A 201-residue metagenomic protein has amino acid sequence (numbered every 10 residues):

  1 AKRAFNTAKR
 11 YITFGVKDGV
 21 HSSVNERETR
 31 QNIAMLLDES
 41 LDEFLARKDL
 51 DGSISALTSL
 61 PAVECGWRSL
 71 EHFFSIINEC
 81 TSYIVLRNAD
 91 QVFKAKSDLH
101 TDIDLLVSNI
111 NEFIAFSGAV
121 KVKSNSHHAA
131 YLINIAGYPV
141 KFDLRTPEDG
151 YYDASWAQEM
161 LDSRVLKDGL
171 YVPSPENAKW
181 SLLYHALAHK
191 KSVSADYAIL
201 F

Functional and structural regions predicted by a protein language model:
A1-L60: Non-catalytic terminal and connector segments of soluble metabolic enzymes
K2, N111-G118: Short, conserved charged micro-motifs
L41-V85: Helical scaffold of the NTase/Pol beta-like nucleotidyltransferase catalytic core
R68, R87-D90, I103, S117-A136: Catalytic domains that recognize anionic headgroups
R68-F113: Active-site nucleotide-donor binding segment shared across nucleotidyl transfer reactions
K121-M160: Conserved catalytic core of two-metal-ion nucleotidyltransferases
V140, G150-S181, H185, A195: Core nucleotide-handling region used for phosphoryl-transfer chemistry
A186-F201: Hydrophobic alpha-helical interaction segments
